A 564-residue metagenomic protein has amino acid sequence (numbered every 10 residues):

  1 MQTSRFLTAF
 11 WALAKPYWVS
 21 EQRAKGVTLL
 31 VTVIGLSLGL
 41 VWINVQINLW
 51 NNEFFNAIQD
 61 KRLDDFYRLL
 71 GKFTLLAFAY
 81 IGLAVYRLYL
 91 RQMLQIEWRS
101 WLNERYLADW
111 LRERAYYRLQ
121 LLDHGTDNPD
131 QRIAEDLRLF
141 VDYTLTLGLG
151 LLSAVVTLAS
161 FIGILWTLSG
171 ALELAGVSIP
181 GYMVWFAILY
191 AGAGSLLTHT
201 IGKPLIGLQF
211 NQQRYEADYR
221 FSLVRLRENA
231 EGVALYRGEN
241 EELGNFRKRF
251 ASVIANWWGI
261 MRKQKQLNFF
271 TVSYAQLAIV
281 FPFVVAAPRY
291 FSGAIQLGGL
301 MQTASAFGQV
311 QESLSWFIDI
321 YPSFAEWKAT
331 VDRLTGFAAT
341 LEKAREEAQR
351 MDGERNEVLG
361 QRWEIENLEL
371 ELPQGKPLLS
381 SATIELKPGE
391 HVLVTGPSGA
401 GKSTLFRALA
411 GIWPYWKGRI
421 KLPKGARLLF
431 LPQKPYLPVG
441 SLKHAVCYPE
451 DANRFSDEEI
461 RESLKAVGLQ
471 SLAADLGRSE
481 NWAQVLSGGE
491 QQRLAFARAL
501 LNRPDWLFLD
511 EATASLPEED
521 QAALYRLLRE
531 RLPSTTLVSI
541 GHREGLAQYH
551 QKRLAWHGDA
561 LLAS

Functional and structural regions predicted by a protein language model:
M1-N44, E53-F73, R87-R91, Y117-V155 (+5 more regions): Membrane-integrated ABC transporters
G35, G39, N48, A79 (+4 more regions): A hydrophobic transmembrane-helix motif
K61-D64, Y106-I133, Y219-N245, I320 (+2 more regions): Short intracellular "coupling" helices and adjacent cytoplasmic loop segments at the cytosolic face of multi-pass
L137-Y143, L208-E228, A234-F281, S323-E326 (+2 more regions): An intracellular "coupling" helix at the cytosolic face of ABC transporter transmembrane type-1 domains
I206, A217, G232-G238, G244 (+2 more regions): Cytosolic ends of transmembrane helices, especially the final helix of ABC transmembrane type-1 domains
A410: Helix-to-loop junction immediately C-terminal to a conserved catalytic motif
P435-N481: Conserved "ABC signature" C-loop
